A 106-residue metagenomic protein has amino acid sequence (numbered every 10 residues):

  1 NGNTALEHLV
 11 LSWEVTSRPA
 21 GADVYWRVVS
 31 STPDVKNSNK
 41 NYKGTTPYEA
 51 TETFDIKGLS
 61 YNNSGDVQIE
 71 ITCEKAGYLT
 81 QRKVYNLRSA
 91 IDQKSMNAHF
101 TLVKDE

Functional and structural regions predicted by a protein language model:
N1-E106: Short loop/turn and low-complexity linker motifs enriched in small/turn-promoting residues
